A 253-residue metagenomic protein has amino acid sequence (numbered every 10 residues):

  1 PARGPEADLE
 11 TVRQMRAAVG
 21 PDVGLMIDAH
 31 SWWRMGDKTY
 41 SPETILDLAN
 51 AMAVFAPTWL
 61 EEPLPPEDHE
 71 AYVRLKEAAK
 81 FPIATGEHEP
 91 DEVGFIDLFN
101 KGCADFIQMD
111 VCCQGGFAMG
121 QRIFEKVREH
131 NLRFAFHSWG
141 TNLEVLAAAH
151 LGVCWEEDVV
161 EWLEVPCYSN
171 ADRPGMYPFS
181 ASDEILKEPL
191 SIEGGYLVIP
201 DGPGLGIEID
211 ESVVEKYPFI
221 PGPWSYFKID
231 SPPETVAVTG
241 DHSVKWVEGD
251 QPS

Functional and structural regions predicted by a protein language model:
P1-V73, A78, S253: Metal-dependent enolase-superfamily TIM-barrel catalytic cores that perform enediolate-based chemistry
A18, D22, F55, K101 (+4 more regions): Change "in soluble alpha/beta enzymes" to "in soluble alpha/beta proteins
M35, D68-H69, F117, E144 (+3 more regions): Active-site-proximal flexible loops/turns
P65-A84, E89-P203: Shared catalytic-loop signature of beta/alpha-barrel
G204-S253: Extended hydrophobic packing segments that form well-structured cores
